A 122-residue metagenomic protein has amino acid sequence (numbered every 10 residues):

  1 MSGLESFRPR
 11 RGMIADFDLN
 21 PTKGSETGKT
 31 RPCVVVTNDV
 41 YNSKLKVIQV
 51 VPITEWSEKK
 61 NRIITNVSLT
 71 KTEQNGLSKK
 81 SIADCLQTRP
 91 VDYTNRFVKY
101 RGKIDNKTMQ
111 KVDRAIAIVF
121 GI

Functional and structural regions predicted by a protein language model:
M1-I122: Conserved functional hotspots at enzyme active or ligand-binding sites that engage polyanionic ligands
